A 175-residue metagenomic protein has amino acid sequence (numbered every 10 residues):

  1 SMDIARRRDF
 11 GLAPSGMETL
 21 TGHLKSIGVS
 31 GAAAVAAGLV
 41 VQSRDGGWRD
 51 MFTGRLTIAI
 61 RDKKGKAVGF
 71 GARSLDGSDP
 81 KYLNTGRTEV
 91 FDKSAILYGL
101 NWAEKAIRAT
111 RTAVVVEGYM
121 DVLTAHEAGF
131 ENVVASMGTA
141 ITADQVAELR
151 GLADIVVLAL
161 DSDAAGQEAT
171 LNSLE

Functional and structural regions predicted by a protein language model:
S1, S74-L75, E175: Short, compositionally biased low-complexity segments
S1-S15: Conserved alpha/beta enzyme-core scaffolds, especially Rossmann-like or related mixed alpha/beta domains that build
P14, L174-E175: A glycine-rich phosphate-binding loop feature that marks nucleotide/adenosyl-phosphate handling sites
E18-V156, A169-T170: Phosphate-handling DNA/RNA-contact segment within nucleic-acid enzymes
V156, D161-L174: Phosphate/diphosphate-binding loops
